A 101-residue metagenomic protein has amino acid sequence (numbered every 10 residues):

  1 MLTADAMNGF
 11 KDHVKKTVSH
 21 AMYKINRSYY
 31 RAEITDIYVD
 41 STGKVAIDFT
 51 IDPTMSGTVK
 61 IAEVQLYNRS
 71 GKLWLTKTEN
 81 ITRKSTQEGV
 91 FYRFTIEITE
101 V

Functional and structural regions predicted by a protein language model:
M1-I61, R69-V101: Small cysteine-rich, disulfide-bonded extracellular modules of the LU/uPAR three-finger superfamily and closely related
